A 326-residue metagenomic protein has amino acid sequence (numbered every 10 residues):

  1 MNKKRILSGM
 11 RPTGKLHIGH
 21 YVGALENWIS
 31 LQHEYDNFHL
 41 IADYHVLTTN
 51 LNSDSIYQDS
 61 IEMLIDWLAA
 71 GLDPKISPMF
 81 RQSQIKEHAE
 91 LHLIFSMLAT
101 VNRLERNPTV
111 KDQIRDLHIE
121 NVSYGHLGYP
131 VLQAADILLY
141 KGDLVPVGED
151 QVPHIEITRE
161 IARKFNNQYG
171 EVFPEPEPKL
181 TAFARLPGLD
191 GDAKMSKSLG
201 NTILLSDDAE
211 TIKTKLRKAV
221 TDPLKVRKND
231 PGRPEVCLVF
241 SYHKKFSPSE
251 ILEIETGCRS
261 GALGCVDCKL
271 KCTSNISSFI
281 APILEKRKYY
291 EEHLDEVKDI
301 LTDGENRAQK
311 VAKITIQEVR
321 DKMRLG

Functional and structural regions predicted by a protein language model:
N2-A135, K288: N-terminal Rossmann-like or analogous alpha/beta NTP/dinucleotide-binding catalytic cores that position adenine
N52-S53, V145-G148, F173: Short, polar/flexible loop-turn hinges at active-site or ligand-entry regions and domain interfaces
L64, G71, A99-N102, G142 (+2 more regions): A generic secondary-structure signal for well-formed alpha-helical elements
V101-E105, L139-P146, S247-E255, L284: Short helix-capping/linker segments at secondary-structure and domain boundaries
P108-D112, D116-F165, Y169, P187-D190: Internal, conserved structured core segments that host functional sites
P153, R159-G326: Conserved nucleotide- and phosphate/pyrophosphate-binding catalytic cores in adenylate/nucleotidyl-handling enzymes
